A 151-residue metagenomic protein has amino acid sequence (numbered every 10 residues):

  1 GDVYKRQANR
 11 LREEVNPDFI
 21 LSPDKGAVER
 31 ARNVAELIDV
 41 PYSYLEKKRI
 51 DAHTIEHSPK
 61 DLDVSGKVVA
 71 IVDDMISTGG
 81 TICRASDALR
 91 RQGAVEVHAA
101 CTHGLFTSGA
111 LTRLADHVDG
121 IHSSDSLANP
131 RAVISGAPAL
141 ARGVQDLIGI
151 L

Functional and structural regions predicted by a protein language model:
G1-Y4: Short, small-residue-biased leader/transition segments that mark boundaries at the very start of proteins
R10-D18, V34, S43-K47, D87-L151: PRPP-dependent phosphoribosyltransferase catalytic core
N16-L21, K25-S77: Functional transmembrane core segments of multi-pass inner-membrane proteins
R30, T81, A139: Residue-level recognition of oxygen-bearing side chains
H57-L111: Glycine/small-residue-rich hydrophobic helix-like segments
